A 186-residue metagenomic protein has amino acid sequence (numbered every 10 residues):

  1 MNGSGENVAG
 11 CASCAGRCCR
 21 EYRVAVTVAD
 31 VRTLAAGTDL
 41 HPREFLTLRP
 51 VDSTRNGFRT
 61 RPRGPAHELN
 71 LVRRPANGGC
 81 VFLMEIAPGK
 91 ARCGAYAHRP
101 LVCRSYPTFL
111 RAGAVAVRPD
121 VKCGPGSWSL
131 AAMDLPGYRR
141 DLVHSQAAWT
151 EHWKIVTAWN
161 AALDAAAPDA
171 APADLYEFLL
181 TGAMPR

Functional and structural regions predicted by a protein language model:
M1-R186: Short loop/turn segments that flank or connect secondary-structure elements
